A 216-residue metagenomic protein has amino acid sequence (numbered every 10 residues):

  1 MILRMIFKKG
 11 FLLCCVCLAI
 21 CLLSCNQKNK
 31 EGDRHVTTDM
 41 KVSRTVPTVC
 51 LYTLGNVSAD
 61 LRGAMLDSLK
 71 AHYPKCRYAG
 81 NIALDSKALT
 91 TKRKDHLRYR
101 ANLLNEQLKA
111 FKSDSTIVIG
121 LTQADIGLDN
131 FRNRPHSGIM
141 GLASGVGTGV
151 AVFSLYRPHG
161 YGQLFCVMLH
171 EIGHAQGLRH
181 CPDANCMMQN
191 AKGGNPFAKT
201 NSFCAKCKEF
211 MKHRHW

Functional and structural regions predicted by a protein language model:
I2-C14: Bacterial N-terminal signal peptides that target proteins for export
C15, A19, A198-N201: Processing junctions and N-termini across compartments
C21-S24: C-terminal motif of bacterial Sec signal peptides marking the signal peptidase cleavage site
N26-K28: Bacterial signal peptide processing site
V36-R44: Short boundary motifs at domain starts and secondary-structure transition points
R44-D60: Fold-level signature of zinc-dependent metallopeptidase catalytic domains
A59-V167, R179: Metzincin-family zinc-dependent endopeptidase catalytic domain
L155-W216: The catalytic-center signature of Zn2+-dependent metalloproteases
